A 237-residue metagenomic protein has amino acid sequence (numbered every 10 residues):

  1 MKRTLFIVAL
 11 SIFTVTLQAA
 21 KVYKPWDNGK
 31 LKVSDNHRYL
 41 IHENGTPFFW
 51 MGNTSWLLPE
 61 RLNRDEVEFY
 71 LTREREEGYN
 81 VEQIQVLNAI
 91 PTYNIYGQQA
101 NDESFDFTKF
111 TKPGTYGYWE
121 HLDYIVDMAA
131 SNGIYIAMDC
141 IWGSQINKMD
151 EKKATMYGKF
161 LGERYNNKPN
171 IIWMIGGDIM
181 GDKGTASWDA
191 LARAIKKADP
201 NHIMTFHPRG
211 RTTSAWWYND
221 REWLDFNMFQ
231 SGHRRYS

Functional and structural regions predicted by a protein language model:
M1-T4: Positively charged n-region of N-terminal signal peptides that target proteins for export
V8-A9, A89: A periodicity- and composition-biased signal for non-globular, repetitive helical segments
A9-Q18: Hydrophobic h-region of N-terminal signal peptides that target proteins for export in Gram-negative bacteria
Y23-Y236: Active-site mouth of glycoside hydrolases
